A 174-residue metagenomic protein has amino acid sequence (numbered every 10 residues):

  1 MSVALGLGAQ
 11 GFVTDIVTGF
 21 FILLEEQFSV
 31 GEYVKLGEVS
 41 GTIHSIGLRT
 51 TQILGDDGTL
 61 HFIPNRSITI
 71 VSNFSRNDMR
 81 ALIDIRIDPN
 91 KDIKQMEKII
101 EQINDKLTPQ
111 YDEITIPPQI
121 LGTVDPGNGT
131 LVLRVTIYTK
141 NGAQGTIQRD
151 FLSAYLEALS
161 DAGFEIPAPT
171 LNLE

Functional and structural regions predicted by a protein language model:
M1-G8: Small-residue-enriched core segments of transmembrane alpha-helices in multipass membrane transport and channel
L5, I85, V135-I137: Preference for bulky hydrophobic residues occupying beta-strand positions in well-ordered beta-sheet regions
A9, V13, G31, I43 (+3 more regions): Residue-level signature of catalytic and energy-coupling elements of molecular machines, predominantly ATP/GTP-dependent
G11, K91, G142-T146: A generic structural signal for alpha-helix starts
F12-L23: Membrane-spanning helices that line or support transport/gating and their immediate boundary helices in channels
I16, I99-I100, I147, F151: Hydrophobic alpha-helical membrane-association signature
F21-E113: Soluble accessory domains appended to multi-pass membrane transport proteins
E113-E174: Solvent-exposed, non-transmembrane regulatory segments of membrane-associated proteins
